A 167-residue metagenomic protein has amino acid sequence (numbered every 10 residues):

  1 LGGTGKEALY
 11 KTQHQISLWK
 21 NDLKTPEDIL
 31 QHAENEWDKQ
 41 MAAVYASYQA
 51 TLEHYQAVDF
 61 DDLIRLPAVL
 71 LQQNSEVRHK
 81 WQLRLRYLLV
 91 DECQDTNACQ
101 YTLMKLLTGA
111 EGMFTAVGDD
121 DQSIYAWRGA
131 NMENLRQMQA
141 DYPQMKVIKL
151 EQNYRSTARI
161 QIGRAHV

Functional and structural regions predicted by a protein language model:
L1-L52: Coupling/switch/interface segments within P-loop NTPase motor domains and analogous charged loops in nucleic-acid
I16, V117, I160: A residue-level signal for conserved active-site and pocket-lining positions in enzyme catalytic cores
A33-Q137, K149-S156: Conserved helicase NTPase motor core
Q137-P143: Short, conserved catalytic or adaptor-binding loops enriched in Gly and charged residues
I162-V167: Conserved small/polar residues in nucleotide/adenosyl-binding loops
